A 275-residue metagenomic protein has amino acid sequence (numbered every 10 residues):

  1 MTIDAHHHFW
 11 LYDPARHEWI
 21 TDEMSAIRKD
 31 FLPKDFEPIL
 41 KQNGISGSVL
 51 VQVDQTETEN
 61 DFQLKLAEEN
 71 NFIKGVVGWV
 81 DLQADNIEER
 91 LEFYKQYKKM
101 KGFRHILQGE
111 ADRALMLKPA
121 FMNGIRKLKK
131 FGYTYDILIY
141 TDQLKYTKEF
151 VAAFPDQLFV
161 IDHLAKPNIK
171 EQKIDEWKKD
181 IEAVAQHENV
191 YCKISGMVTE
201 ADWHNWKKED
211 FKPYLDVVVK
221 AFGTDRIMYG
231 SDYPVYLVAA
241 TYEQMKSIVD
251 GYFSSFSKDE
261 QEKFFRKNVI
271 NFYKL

Functional and structural regions predicted by a protein language model:
M1-F131, D142, D175, I248-V249: Mid-domain alpha/beta scaffold segments of enzyme catalytic cores
M1-I3, T21, S25-G47, V217 (+2 more regions): Mid-to-C-terminal alpha-helical segments outside catalytic/metal-binding sites
F9-W10, K166, V235: Short active-site segment of divalent metal-dependent hydrolases/proteases that encodes the spacing between
E37, L64-K65, E92, K148-E149 (+4 more regions): Active-site phosphate/pyrophosphate- and oxyanion-stabilizing loops and adjacent acidic/basic residues in soluble
L40, A67-E68, K95, V151-A152 (+3 more regions): N-terminal cationic-hydrophobic initiation segments that often serve targeting/anchoring roles
T58-I73, P155, V160-I161, K212-K220 (+1 more regions): Short, electropositive alpha-helical surface patch
L115-M228: Catalytic pocket-lining loop regions of alpha/beta-barrel enzymes, especially the amidohydrolase/enolase/GH5 lineages
D232: Active-site glycine-centered loops adjacent to acidic/histidine catalytic or metal-binding residues that shape
